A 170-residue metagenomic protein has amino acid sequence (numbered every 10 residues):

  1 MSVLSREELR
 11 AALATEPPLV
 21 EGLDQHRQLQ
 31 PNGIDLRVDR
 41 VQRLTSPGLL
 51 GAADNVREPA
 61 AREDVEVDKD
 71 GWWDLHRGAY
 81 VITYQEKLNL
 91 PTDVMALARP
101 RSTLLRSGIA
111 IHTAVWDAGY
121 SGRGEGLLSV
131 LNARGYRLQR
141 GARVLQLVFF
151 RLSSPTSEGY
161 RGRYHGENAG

Functional and structural regions predicted by a protein language model:
M1-G170: DUTPase catalytic domain/fold
